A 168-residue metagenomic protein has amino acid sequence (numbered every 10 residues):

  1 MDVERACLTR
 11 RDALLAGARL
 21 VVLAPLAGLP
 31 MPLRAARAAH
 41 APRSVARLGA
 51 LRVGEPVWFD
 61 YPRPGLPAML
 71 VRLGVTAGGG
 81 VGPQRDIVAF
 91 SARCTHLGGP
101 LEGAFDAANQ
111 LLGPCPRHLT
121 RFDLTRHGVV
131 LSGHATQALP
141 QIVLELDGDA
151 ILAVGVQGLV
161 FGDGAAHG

Functional and structural regions predicted by a protein language model:
M1-A24: N-terminal secretory signal peptides and thylakoid transit peptides that target proteins across membranes
R11, A92, G113: Short alpha-helical basic/polar micro-motif
R19-A35: Membrane-interfacial helix-loop segments of redox and metal-homeostasis proteins, especially TM-loop-TM junctions
M31-A107, P140-G168: N-terminal pre-ligand scaffold of iron-sulfur
L97-G99, H118-R121: Detector for the c-type heme attachment site
G103-D106, R121-G128: Iron-sulfur (Fe-S) cluster-binding segments and ferredoxin-like electron-carrier domains, especially [2Fe-2S]
A108-R117, V129-L139: Short cysteine/histidine-rich metal-coordination sites, predominantly Zn2+-binding motifs
